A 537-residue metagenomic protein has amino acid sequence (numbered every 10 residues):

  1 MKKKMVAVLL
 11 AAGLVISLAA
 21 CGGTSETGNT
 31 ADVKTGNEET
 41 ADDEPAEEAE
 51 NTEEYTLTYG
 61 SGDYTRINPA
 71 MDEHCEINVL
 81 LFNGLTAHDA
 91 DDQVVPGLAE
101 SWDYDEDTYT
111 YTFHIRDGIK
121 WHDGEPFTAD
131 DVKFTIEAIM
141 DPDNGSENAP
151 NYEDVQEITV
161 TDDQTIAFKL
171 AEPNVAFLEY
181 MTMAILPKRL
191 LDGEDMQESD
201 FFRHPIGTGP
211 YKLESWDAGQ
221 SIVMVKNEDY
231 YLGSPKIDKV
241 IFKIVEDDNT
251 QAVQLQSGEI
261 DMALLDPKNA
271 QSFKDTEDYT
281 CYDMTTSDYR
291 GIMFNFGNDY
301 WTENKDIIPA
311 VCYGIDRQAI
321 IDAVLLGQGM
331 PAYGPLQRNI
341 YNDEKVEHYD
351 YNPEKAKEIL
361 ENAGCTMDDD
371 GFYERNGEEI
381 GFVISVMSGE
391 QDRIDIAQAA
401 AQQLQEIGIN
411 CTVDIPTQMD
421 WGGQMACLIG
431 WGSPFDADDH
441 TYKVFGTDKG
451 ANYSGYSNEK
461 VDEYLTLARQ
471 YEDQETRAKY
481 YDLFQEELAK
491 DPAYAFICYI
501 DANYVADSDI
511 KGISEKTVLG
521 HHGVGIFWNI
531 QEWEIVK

Functional and structural regions predicted by a protein language model:
M5, P331-D368, S388-R393: Structural transition elements
T58-Y104, E137, I206: N-terminal lobe/hinge region of extracytoplasmic solute-binding protein
G60-V79, L98, E125, F177-L186 (+2 more regions): A structural "hinge/loop" feature
D89, Q93, T182-P235, K239 (+3 more regions): Gly/Pro-rich hinge or "lid" segments in bacterial periplasmic/extracellular proteins
D103, D107, A149-L191: Surface-exposed binding/hinge segments that line and control ligand-binding clefts or catalytic entry sites
D217, G314-E344, D392-A401, W421-K537: Detector for C-terminal structural segments
N227-S272, A401, N410-T412: Ligand-site clamp/hinge motif
T366-S433: Ligand/substrate-recognition segments at binding pockets and active sites
